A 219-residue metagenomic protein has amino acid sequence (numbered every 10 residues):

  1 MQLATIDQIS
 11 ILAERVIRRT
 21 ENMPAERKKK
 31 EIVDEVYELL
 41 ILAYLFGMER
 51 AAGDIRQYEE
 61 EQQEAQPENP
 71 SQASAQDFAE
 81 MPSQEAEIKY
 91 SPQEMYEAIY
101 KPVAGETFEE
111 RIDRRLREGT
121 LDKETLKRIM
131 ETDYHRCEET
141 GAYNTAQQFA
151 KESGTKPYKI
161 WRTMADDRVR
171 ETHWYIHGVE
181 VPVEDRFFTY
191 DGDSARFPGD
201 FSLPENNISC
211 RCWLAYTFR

Functional and structural regions predicted by a protein language model:
M1-T145, Y216-R219: N-terminal leader/targeting and assembly helices and adjacent pre-domain segments
E124-R219: Acidic, glycine-rich two-metal-ion catalytic cores of nucleic acid-processing enzymes
